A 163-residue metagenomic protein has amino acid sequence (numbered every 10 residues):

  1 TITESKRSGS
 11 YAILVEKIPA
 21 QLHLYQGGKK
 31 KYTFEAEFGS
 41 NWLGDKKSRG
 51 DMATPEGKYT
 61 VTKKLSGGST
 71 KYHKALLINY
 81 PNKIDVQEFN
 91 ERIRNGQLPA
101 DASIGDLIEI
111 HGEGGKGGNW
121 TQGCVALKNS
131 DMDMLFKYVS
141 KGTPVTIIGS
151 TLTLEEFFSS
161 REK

Functional and structural regions predicted by a protein language model:
T1-A12, K17-I18, F38-K64, N129-S130: N-terminal post-signal-peptidase region of extra-cytosolic proteins
I2, K63-K163: Exported/periplasmic cell-wall-interacting domains
S10, K31, E56, K71-H73 (+1 more regions): Sequence-level motif detector for i,i+2 pairs with an aromatic at +2
V15-A20, N79-P81: Short, flexible beta-strand-to-coil junctions
I18, G27-K29: Short strand-connecting beta-turns/loops that link adjacent beta-strands
K29-N41: Short Gly/aromatic-enriched secondary-structure transition segments
T33-E35, K58, L107, P144: Well-ordered beta-strand positions in beta-sheet-rich domains
